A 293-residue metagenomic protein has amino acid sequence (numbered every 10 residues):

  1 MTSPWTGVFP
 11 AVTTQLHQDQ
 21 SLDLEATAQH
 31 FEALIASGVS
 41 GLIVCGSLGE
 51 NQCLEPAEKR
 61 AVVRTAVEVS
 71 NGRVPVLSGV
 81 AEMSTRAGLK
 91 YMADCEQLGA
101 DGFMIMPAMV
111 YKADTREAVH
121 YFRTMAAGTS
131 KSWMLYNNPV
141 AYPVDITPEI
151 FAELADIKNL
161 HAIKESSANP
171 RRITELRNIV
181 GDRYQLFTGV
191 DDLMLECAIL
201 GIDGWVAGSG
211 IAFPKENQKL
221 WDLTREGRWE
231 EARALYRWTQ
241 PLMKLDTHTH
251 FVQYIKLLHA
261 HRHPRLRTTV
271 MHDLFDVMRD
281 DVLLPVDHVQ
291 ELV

Functional and structural regions predicted by a protein language model:
T2-P143, F275: Active-site beta->alpha loop and helix N-cap motifs at the rims of alpha/beta catalytic domains
G7-Q15, S37-V39, I202, S209 (+1 more regions): C-terminal alpha-helical cap/extension of soluble enzyme domains
L24, A28-F31, P148, R279-Q290: Short, amphipathic alpha-helical "lid/cap" segments that border enzyme active or binding sites
T27, K59, V63, G88 (+5 more regions): A general structural signal for well-ordered alpha-helical segments in protein cores
S70, T129, V180, R262-H263: A broad structural signal for alpha-helix termini and local helix breaks/kinks
V74-P75, W133, A162, Y184 (+1 more regions): Secondary-structure boundary/capping signal
A127-G128, A141-T249: Catalytic alpha/beta core domains of metabolic enzymes, predominantly
N137, N159, H272: Glycine-rich phosphate-binding "P-loop"
